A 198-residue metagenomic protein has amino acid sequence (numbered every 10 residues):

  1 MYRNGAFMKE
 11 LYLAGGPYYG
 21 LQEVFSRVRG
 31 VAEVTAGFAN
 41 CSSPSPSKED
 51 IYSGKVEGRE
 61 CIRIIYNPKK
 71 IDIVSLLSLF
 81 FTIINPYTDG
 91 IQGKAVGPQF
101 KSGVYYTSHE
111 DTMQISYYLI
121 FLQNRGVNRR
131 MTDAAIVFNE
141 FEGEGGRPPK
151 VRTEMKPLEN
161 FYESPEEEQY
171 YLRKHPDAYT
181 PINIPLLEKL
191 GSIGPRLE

Functional and structural regions predicted by a protein language model:
M1-E198: Flexible coil/turn and secondary-structure edge motifs
